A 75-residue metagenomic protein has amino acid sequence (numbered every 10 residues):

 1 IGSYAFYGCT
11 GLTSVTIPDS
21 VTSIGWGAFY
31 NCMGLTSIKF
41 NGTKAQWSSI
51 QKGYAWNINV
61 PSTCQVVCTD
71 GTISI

Functional and structural regions predicted by a protein language model:
G2-Y7, G25-Y30: Consensus positions within tandem repeat domains that build extended binding/scaffold surfaces
C9-S23, M33-S49, T63-I75: Structural signature of tandem-repeat unit edges
S48-N59: Short, aromatic/basic amphipathic alpha-helical patches
